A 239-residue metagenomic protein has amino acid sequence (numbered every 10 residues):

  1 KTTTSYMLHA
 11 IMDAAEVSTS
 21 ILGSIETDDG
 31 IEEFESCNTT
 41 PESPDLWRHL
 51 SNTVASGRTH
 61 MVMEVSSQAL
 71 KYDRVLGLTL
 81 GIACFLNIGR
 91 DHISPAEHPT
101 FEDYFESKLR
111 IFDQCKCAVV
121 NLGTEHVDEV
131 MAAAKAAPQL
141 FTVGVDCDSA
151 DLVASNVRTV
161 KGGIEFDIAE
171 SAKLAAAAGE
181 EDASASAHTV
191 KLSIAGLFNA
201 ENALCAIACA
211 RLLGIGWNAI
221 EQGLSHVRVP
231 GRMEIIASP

Functional and structural regions predicted by a protein language model:
K1-F34: Walker A (P-loop) phosphate-binding motif
T3, M7, D45-R48, L204-A208: Short amphipathic alpha-helical face segments that pack within enzyme cores and frequently flank/anchor catalytic
T3-M7, V65, A69-L70, A200-E201 (+1 more regions): Short glycine/serine/threonine-rich phosphate/pyrophosphate-binding segments that cradle anionic phosphate groups
H9-A14, S51, A132, R211: Short, well-ordered alpha-helices that flank and scaffold nucleotide-derived cofactor binding pockets
S20-I21, V62, T142: Short beta-strand "acidic-cap" motif of Rossmann-like dinucleotide-binding folds
E32-S66: Conserved nucleotide-sensing/catalytic segment adjacent to the nucleotide-binding pocket in NTP-handling enzymes
A55-R58, I82-P239: Acidic, Mg2+-coordinating active-site environments of NTP-dependent enzymes
A69-G77: Conserved helix/coil segment N-terminal to the catalytic DExD/H
